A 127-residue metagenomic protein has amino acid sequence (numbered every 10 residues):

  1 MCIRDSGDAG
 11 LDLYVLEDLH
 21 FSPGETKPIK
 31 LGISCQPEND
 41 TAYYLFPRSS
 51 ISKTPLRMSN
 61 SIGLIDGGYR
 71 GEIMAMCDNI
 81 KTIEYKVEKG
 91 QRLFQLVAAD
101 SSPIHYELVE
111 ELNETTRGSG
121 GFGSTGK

Functional and structural regions predicted by a protein language model:
R4-K127: DUTPase catalytic domain/fold
